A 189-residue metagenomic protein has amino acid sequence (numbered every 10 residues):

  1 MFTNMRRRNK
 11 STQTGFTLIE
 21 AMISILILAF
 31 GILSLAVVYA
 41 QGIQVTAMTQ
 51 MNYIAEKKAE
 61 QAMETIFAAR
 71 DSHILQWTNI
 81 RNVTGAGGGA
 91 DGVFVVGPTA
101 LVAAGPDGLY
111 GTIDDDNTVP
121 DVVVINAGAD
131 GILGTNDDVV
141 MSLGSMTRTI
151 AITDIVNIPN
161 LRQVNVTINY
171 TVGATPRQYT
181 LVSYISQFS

Functional and structural regions predicted by a protein language model:
M1, M5, M22, M48-M51 (+3 more regions): Detector for methionine-enriched segments
M1-F16: N-terminal leader/signal peptides at the extreme start of proteins
F16-E60, A69: Aliphatic-rich helix starts adjacent to a transmembrane/signal segment
Y53, K57-S189: Low-complexity, Gly/Pro-rich coil/beta segments used as flexible assembly/activation regions
